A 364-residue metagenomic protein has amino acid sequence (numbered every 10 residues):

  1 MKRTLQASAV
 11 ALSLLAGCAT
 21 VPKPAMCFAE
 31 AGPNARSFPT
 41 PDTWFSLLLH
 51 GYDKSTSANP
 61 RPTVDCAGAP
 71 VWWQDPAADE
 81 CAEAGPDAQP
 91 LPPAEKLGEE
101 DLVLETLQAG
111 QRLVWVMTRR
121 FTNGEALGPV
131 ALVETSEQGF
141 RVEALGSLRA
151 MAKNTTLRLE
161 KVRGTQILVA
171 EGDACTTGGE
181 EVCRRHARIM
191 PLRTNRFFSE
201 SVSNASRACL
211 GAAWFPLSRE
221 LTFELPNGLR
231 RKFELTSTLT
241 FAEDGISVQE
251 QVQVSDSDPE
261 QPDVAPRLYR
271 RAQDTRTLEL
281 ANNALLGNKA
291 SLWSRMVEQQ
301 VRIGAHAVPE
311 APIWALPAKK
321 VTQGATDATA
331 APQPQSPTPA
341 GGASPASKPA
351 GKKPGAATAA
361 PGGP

Functional and structural regions predicted by a protein language model:
M1-T4: Positively charged n-region of N-terminal signal peptides that target proteins for export
Q6-L14: Hydrophobic helical h-region of N-terminal Sec-dependent signal peptides in bacterial secretory/periplasmic proteins
C18-C81, T177-P364: Acidic, small-residue rich beta-repeat scaffolds with periodic aromatic anchors
G85-G164: Short N-terminal edge-element motif at the start of the domain
Q111-R119, G164-T176, I246-Q251: Short beta-strand elements that form the blades of beta-propeller/WD-repeat-like and other beta-sheet-rich scaffold
S147-L148, D173, V202-A205: An acidic- and aromatic-residue-enriched active-site/binding cleft used to recognize and process polar
A150-F198: Contiguous hydrophobic, core-forming segments of folded domains
